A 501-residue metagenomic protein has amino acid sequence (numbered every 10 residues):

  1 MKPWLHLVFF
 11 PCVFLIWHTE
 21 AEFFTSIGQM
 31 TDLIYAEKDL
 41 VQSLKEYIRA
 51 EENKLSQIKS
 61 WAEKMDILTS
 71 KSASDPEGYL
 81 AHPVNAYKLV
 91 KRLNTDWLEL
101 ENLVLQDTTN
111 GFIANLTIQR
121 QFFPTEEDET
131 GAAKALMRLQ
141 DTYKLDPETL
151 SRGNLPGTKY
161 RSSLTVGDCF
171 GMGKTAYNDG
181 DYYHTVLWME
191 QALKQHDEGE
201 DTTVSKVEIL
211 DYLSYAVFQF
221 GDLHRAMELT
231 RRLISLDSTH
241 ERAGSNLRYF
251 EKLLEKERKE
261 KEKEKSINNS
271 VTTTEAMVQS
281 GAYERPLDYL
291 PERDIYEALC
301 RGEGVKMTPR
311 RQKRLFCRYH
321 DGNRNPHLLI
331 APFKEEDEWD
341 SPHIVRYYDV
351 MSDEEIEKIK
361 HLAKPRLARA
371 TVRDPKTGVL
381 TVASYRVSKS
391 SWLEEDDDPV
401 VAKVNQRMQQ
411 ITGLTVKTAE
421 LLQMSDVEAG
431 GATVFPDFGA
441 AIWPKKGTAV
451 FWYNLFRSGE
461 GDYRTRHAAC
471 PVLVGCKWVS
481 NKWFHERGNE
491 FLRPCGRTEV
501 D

Functional and structural regions predicted by a protein language model:
K2-A449, L455-D501: Fe(II)/2-oxoglutarate oxygenase catalytic core
